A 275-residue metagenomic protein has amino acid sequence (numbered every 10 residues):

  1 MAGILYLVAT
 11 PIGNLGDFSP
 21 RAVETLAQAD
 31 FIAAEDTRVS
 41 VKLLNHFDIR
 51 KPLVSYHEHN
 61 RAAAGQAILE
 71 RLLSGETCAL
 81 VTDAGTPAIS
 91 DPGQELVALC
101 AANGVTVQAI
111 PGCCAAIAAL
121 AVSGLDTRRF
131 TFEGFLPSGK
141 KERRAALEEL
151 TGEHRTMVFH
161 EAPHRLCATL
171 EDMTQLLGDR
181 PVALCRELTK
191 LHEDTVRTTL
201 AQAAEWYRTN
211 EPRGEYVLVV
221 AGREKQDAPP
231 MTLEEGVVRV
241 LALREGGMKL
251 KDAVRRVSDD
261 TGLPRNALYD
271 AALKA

Functional and structural regions predicted by a protein language model:
M1-E58: Glycine-rich, flexible N-terminal cofactor/catalytic loop recognition
A2, T77, T156, P163-A275: A contiguous loop/helix-start segment that scaffolds small-molecule binding in enzyme catalytic cores
I4-V8, S74-T82, F130, R155-F159 (+1 more regions): Generic beta-sheet signal
L26-I32, G104-Q108, T156-M157: Short active-site oxyanion
A34, V107-G112, F159, L184: General beta-strand structural signal in soluble alpha/beta enzymes
S55-A63, L136-K140: Conserved helicase motor
P92-Q94, L250: Glycine-centered tight-turn and secondary-structure capping sites
E95-E153: Class I SAM-dependent methyltransferase SAM-binding "motif I" and its flanking Rossmann-like core
